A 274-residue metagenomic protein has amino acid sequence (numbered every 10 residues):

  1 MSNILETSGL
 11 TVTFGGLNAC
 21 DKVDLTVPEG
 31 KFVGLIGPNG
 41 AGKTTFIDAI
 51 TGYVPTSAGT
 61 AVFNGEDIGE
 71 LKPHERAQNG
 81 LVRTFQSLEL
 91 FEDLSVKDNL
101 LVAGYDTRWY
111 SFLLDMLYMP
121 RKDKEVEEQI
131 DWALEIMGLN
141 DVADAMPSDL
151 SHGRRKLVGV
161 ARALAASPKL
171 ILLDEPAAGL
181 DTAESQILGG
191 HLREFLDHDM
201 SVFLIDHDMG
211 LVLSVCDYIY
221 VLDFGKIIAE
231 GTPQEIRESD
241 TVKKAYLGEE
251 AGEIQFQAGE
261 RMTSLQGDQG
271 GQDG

Functional and structural regions predicted by a protein language model:
S2-G274: Glycine-rich phosphate-binding loops of nucleotide-dependent enzymes
